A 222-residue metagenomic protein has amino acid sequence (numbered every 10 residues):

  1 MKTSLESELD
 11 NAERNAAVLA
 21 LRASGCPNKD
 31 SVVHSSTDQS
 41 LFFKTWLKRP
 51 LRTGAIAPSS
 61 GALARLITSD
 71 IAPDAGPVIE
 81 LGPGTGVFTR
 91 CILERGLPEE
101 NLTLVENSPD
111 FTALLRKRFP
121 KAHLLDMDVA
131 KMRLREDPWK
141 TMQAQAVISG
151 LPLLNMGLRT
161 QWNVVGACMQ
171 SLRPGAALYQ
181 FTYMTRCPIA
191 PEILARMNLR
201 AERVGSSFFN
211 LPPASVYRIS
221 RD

Functional and structural regions predicted by a protein language model:
T37-P73: Class I SAM-dependent methyltransferase Rossmann-like catalytic core, especially the SAM/SAH-binding loop
A75-G84: Conserved class I S-adenosyl-L-methionine
G86-R90: Glycine-rich SAM-binding Motif I of class I
F111-W139: S-adenosyl-L-methionine
A144-R159: A short SAM/SAH-binding and catalytic strip from SAM-dependent methyltransferases
W162-P174: A short glycine-rich, Lys/Arg-flanked "PGG" loop and its adjoining helix->strand segment in the class I
G175-Y183: Conserved beta-strand signature within the Rossmann-like core of class I S-adenosyl-L-methionine
S206-D222: Core SAM-dependent methyltransferase catalytic element
